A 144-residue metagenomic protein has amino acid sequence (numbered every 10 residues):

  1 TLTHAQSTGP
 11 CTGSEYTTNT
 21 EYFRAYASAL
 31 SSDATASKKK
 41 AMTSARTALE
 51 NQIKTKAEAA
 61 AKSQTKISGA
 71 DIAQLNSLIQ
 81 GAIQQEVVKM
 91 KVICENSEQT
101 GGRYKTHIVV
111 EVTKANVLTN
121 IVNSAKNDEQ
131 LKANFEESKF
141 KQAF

Functional and structural regions predicted by a protein language model:
A5-F144: Domain-level marker for long, solvent-exposed, non-transmembrane regions
